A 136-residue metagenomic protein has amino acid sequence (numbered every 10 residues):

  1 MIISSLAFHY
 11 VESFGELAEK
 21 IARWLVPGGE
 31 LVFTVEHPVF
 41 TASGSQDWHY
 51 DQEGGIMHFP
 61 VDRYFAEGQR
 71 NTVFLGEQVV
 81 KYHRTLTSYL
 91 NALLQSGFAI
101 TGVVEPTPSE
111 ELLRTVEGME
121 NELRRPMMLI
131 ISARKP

Functional and structural regions predicted by a protein language model:
I3: A conserved beta-strand element that flanks and buttresses the S-adenosyl-L-methionine
L6-H9: Short catalytic micro-motifs in class I SAM-dependent methyltransferases
G15-E30: A short glycine-rich, Lys/Arg-flanked "PGG" loop and its adjoining helix->strand segment in the class I
E30-G68: Conserved class I S-adenosyl-L-methionine
V35-W48, V73-S88: Acceptor-substrate binding/catalytic loop of class I
G68-Q69, V80-V103: Short alpha-helix
Q69-T72, P106-L123: Class I S-adenosyl-L-methionine
S96-F98, V116-P136: Core SAM-dependent methyltransferase catalytic element
